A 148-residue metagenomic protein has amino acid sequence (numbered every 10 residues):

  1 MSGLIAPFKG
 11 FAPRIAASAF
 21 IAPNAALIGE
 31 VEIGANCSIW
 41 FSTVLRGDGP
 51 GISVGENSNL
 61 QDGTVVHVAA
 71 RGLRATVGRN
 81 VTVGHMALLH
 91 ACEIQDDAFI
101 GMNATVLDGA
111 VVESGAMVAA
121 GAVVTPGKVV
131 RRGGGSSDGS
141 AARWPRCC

Functional and structural regions predicted by a protein language model:
M1-R14, F20, S42, D48-V77 (+1 more regions): Glycine-rich hexapeptide-repeat left-handed beta-helix
F20-A22, A26: Mature N-terminal segment immediately following signal peptide/propeptide cleavage in secreted/periplasmic
A25, C37-I39, S58: Short hydrophobic motif
A26-I33, V44: Short, contiguous, helix-prone interaction/anchoring segments in small proteins
I33-C37, V54-G55: Short Gly/aromatic-enriched secondary-structure transition segments
T82: Short proline/glycine- and basic residue-enriched helix-capping loop/turn segments at helix->loop/beta transitions
